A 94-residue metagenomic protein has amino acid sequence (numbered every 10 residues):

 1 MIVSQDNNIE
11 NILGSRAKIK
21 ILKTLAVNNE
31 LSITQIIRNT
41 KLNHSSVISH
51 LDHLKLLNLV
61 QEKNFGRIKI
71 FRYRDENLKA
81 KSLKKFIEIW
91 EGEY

Functional and structural regions predicted by a protein language model:
M1-K20: Short alpha-helical segments that sit at the start of domains
R16, N28-S32: Short capping segments at the starts of secondary-structure elements
K23, I33-T34: Residues within the helices of the helix-turn-helix
V27, K69-Y94: Conserved segment of winged-helix/HTH DNA-binding domains
Q35-N39: A short acidic, leucine-rich amphipathic alpha-helix
L51-D52: Short, hydrophobic-biased segments on the C-terminal half of alpha helices that form "recognition helices"
K55-G66, R74: Beta-hairpin "wing" of winged helix-turn-helix
